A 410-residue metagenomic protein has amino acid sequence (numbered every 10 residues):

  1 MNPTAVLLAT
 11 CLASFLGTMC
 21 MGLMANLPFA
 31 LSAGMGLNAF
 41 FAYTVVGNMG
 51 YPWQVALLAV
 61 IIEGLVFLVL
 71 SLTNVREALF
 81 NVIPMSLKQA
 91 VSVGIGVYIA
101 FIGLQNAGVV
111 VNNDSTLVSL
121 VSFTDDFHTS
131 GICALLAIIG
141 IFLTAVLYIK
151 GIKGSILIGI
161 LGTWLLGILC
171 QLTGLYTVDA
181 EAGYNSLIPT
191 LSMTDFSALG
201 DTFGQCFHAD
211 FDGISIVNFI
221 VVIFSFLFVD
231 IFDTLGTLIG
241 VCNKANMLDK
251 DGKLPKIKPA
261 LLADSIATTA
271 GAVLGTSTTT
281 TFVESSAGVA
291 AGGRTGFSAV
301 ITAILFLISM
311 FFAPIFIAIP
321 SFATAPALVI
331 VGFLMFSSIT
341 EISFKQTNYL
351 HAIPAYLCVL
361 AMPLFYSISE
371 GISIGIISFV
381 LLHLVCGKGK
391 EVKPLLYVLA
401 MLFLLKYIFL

Functional and structural regions predicted by a protein language model:
M1, Y43-A56, A78-K88, V97-V146 (+1 more regions): Inter-helical loop and helix-membrane interface segments of multi-pass membrane transporters/permeases
M1-A5, T44-V55, G213-F219, A318-P320 (+1 more regions): Helix-coil boundary and interhelical linker segments in multi-pass alpha-helical membrane proteins
M1-A5, V121-D125, I160-K258, M401-L405: Helix-loop-helix hairpins and the membrane-proximal interhelical loops of multi-pass alpha-helical transport proteins
C11-G22, I61-S71, V93-A107, A134-I149 (+8 more regions): Hydrophobic core segments of alpha-helical transmembrane domains in multi-pass membrane transport and ion-translocation
A13-S14, L23, A33-I95, V241-I342: Helix-loop-helix junctions within the multi-pass membrane cores of secondary transporters/permeases
M19-S32, V146-L157, A290-G296, I339-Y349 (+2 more regions): Membrane-helix interface "capping/anchor" motifs
P52-L58, S86, A90, S130-L136 (+5 more regions): Loop-to-transmembrane alpha-helix initiation sites
I83, L87, S130-G131, K153 (+5 more regions): Hydrophobic alpha-helical transmembrane segments of multi-pass membrane proteins
